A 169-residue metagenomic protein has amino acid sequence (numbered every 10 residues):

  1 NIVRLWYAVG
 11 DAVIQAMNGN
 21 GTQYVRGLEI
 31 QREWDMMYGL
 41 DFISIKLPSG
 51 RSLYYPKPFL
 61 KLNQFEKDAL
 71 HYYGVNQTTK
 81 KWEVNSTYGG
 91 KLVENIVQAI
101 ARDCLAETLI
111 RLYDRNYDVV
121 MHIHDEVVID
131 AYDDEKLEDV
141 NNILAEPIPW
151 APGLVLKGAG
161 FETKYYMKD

Functional and structural regions predicted by a protein language model:
N1-D169: Conserved catalytic core of nucleotide polymerization and phosphodiester-bond processing enzymes
